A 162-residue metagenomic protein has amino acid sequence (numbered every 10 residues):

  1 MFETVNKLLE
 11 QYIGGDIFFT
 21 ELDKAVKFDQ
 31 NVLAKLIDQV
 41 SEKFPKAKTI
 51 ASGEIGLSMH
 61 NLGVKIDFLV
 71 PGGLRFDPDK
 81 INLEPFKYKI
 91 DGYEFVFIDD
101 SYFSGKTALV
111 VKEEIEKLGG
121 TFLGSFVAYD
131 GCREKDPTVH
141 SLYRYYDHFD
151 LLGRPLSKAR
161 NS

Functional and structural regions predicted by a protein language model:
M1-P45: Active-site-facing substrate-recognition patch
T4, L8, L62, L109-S162: PRPP-dependent phosphoribosyltransferase catalytic core
E42, K46-E54: Short glycine-rich phosphate-binding loop at a beta-alpha junction
P45-K48, G92-E94, T121: Short coil/turn segments at beta-strand junctions that form active-site/ligand-binding loops
I50-S52, I98, F126-A128: Short hydrophobic segments within beta-strands
E54-S58, R75, S104, G131-C132: Short, catalytically relevant binding-site loops at active-site mouths
G56-V96, L109: Short, glycine/charge-rich flexible loops or terminal/linker lids adjacent to PRPP-binding catalytic cores
D99-K112: Acidic, divalent-metal-coordinating active-site segment for phosphoryl/phosphodiester hydrolysis, typified by short
